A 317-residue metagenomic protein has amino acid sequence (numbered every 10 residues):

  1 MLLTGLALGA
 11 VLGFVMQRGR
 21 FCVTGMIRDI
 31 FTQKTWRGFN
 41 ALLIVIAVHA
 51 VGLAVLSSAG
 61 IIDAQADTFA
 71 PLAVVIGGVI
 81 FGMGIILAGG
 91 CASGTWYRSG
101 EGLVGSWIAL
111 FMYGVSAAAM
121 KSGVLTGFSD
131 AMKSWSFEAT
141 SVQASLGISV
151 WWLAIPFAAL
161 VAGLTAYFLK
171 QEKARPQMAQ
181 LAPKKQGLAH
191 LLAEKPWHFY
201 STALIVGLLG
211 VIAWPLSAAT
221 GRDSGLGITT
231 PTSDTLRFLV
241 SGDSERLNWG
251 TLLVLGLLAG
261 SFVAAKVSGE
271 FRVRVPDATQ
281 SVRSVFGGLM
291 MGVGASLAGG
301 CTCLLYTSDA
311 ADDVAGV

Functional and structural regions predicted by a protein language model:
M1-D309: Membrane-interfacial helix-loop segments of redox and metal-homeostasis proteins, especially TM-loop-TM junctions
D313-V317: Single conserved hydrophobic/aromatic residue that forms the stacking wall/gate of nucleotide- or nucleobase-binding
